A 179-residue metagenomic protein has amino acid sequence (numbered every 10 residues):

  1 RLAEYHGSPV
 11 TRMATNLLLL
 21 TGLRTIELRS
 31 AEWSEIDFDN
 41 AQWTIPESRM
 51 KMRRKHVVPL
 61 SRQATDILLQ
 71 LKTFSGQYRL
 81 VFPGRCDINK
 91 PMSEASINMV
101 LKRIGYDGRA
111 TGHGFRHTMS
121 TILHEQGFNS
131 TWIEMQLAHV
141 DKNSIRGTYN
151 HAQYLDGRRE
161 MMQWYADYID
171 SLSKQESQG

Functional and structural regions predicted by a protein language model:
R1-A31, D39, M50-R54, F74-S75 (+1 more regions): Basic, Lys/Arg- and aromatic-enriched nucleic-acid-binding interface segment
A3-H6, E47-V57, P83-N89, Y106-G114 (+1 more regions): Short, contiguous acidic/charged loop-to-helix segments that flank catalytic cores in large enzymes
G7, N40, P59-R109, T131 (+1 more regions): Active-site/catalytic core of tyrosine-dependent DNA strand-transfer enzymes
N16-E27, S96, R103, G114-V140: C-terminal catalytic core of tyrosine-transesterase DNA break-rejoin enzymes
L19, E32, N40, E47 (+4 more regions): Active-site proximal loops enriched in glycine and acidic residues that flank catalytic Cys/His/Asp and coordinate
G22, W33, L69-G76, K102-Y106 (+4 more regions): Hydrophobic alpha-helix feature that most strongly marks membrane-spanning transmembrane helices and their immediate
A31, V100, Q136, T148: Residues in the recognition helix of alpha-helical DNA-binding motifs
T44-R53, T65, Q126, L137-Q175: Catalytic-site neighborhood detector that most strongly recognizes the C-terminal catalytic loop/helix of tyrosine
